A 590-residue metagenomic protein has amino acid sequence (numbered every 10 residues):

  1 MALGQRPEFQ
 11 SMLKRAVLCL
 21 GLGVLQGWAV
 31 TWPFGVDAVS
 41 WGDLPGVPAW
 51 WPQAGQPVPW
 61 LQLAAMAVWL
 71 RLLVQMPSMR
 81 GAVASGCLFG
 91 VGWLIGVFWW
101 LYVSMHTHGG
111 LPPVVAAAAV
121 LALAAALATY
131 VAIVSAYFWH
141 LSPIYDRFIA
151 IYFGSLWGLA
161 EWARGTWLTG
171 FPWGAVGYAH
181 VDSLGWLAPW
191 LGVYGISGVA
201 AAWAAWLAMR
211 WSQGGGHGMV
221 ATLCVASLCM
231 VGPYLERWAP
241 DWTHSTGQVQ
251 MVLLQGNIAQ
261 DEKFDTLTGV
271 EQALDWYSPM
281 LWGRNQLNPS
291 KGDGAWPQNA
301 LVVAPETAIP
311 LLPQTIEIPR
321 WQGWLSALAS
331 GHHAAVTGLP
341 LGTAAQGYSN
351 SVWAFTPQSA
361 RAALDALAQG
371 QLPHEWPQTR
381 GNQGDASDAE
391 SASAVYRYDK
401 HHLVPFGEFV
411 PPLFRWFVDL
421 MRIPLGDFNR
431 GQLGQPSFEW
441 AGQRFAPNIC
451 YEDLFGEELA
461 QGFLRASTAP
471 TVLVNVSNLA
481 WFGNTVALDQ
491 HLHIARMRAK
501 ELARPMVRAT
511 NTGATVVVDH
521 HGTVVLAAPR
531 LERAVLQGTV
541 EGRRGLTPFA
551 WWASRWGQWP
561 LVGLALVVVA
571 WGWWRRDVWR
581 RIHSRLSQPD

Functional and structural regions predicted by a protein language model:
M1-G4, L44-V47, L367, Q371-P377: Generic N-terminal leader/presequence segments
A2-W238, V476, N484-T485, T510 (+3 more regions): Membrane-embedded alpha-helical bundles of multi-pass enzymes that act on lipidic or dolichyl-linked glycan substrates
W238-W556: Soluble catalytic domains of enzymes that build or remodel membrane lipids, polysaccharides, and related
